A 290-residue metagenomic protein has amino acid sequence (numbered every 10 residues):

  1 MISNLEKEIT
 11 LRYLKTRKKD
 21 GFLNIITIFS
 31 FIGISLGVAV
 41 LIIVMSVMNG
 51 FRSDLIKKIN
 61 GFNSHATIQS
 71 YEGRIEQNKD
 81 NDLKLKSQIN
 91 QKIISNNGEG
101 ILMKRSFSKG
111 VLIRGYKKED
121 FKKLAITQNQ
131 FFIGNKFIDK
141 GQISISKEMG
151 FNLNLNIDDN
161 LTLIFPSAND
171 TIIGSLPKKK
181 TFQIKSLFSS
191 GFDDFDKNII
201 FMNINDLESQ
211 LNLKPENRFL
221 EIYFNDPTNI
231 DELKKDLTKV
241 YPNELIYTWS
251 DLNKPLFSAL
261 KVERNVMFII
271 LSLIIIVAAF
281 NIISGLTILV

Functional and structural regions predicted by a protein language model:
M1-V38, R52: N-terminal Sec/SRP start-transfer signal
S3-K7, L11, W249-N253, I269: Alpha-helical membrane-protein architecture signal
L23-N49, K261-V290: Hydrophobic alpha-helical transmembrane segments of multi-pass inner-membrane transport and secretion
A39, M45-L112, D120-K122, I133-D139: Hydrophobic, regular-secondary-structure patches
F62-S64, Q88, F107-V111, G141 (+5 more regions): Envelope-exposed proteins and targeting segments
R74-N78, M103-R105, F121-I126, D139-K140 (+5 more regions): Solvent-exposed, non-transmembrane alpha-helical starts
N96, I133-I204: Hydrophobic secondary-structure segments that place a key small or acidic residue at a functional site
S175-M267: Mechanotransmission and gating elements of multispan inner-membrane complexes involved in transport and envelope
